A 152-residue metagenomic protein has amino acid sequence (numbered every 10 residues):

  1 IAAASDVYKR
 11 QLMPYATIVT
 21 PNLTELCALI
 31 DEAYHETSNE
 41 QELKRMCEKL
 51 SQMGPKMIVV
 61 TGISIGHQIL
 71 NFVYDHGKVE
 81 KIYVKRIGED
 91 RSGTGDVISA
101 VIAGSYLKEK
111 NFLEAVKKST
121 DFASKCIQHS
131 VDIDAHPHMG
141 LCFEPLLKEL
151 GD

Functional and structural regions predicted by a protein language model:
S5-V79: Conserved phosphate/ATP/ADP-binding segment of small-molecule kinases
E25, G62-G66, R86-G88, T120-S124: Glycine-rich beta-alpha junction loops
A28, E89-F112: Short, small-residue alpha-helix embedded
V79-E80, S105-S119: Phosphate-handling active-site elements
V79-S92: Short pre-catalytic strand/loop immediately N-terminal to key active-site residues, enriched for Gly-Thr
L113-D152: Charged C-terminal helix
